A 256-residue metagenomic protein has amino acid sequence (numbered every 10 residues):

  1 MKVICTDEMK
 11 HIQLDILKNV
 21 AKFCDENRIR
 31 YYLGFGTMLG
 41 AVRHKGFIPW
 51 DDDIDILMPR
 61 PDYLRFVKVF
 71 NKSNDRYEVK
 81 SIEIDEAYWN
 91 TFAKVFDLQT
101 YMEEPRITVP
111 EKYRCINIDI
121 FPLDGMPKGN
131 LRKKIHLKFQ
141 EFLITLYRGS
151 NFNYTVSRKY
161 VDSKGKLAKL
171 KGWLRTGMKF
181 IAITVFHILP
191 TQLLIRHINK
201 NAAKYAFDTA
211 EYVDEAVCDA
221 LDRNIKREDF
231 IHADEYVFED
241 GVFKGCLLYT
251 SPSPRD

Functional and structural regions predicted by a protein language model:
K2-A21, D25, F70-P127, N153 (+5 more regions): Conserved catalytic core of two-metal-ion nucleotidyltransferases
A21-I54, Y63, E228: Active-site nucleotide-donor binding segment shared across nucleotidyl transfer reactions
R43, L247-L248: Short hydrophobic alpha-helical segments that form membrane-spanning helices or hydrophobic packing faces of helical
L57-P59: Acidic, His- and aromatic-enriched active-site or binding-groove loops in soluble protein domains that engage sugars
R65-V67: Short, conserved charged micro-motifs
P127, R132-I195: Hydrophobic, aromatic-enriched interface-forming segments
K179, V242-L247: Short, intrinsically disordered, charge-balanced linker/junction segments flanking boundaries in proteins
Y249-D256: Conserved small/polar residues in nucleotide/adenosyl-binding loops
